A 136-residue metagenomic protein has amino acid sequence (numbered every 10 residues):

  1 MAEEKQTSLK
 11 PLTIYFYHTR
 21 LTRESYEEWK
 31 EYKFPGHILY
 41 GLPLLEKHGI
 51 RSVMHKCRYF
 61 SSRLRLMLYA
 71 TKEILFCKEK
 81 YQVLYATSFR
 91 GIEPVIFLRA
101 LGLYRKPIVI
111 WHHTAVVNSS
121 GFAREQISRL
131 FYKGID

Functional and structural regions predicted by a protein language model:
M1-R58, E79-Y81: N-terminal subdomain of nucleotide-sugar transferases
E24-E27, V117-G121: A short acidic, helix-capping loop that chelates divalent metal ions and anchors anionic groups
S52-Y69, Y85-T87, A123: A short, charged, and often flexible helix/loop element on the N-terminal side of the glycosyltransferase catalytic
R58-F60, R90, H113-S119: Short beta-alpha junction loops
L75-E79, F122-D136: Membrane-proximal helix-turn-helix segments that form the acceptor-binding/catalytic region of lipid-linked
Y81-Q82, L98: Short, high-confidence coil segments that cap the C-terminus of an alpha-helix and link into the following beta-strand
V83-Y85, G102-N118: Active-site proximal beta-strand in glycosyltransferases
G91-I96: Short, well-ordered alpha-helical microsegments
